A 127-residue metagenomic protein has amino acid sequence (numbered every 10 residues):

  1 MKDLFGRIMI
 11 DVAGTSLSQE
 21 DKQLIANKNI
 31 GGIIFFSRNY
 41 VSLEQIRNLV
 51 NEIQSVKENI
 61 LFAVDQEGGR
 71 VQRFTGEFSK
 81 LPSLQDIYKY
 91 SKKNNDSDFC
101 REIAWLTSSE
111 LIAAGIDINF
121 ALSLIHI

Functional and structural regions predicted by a protein language model:
M1-F78: N-terminal hydrophobic targeting/anchoring segments and the immediately downstream early-domain regions of hydrolases
R7-L17, I87-R101: Active-site mouth loops of central-metabolism enzymes
V41-I46, K92-S109: Glycine-rich anion/phosphate-binding loops
F62-V64, G115-S123: Short beta-strand segments at enzyme active-site cores
R70-V71, S109-A113, F120-A121: Short, well-ordered, mixed-charge alpha-helical segments that flank or form enzyme active sites
E77-Y90: Active-site gating loops and adjacent loop-to-helix segments of metal-dependent hydrolytic enzymes
I125-I127: Conserved small/polar residues in nucleotide/adenosyl-binding loops
